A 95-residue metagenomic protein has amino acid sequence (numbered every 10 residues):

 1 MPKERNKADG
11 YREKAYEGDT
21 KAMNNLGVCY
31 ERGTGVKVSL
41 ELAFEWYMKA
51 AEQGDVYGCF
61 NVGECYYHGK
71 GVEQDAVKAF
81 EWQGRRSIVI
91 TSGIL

Functional and structural regions predicted by a protein language model:
M1, M23-R32, C59-H68: Hydrophobic face of amphipathic alpha-helices that form TPR/SEL1-like repeat modules and related alpha-solenoid
M1-C29: N-terminal segments that cap or nucleate solenoid repeat domains
M1-K3, N61, S87-I94: Acidic, proline/serine/threonine- and glycine-rich low-complexity intrinsically disordered segments
P2-G10, K37-W46, E73-W82: Structural signature of tandem alpha-helical TPR/SEL1-like repeats, specifically the intra-repeat loop/turn
R12-K14, M48-A50, R85-R86: Canonical positions in the second alpha-helix
Y16-D19, R32-T34, S39, E52-D55 (+3 more regions): Short helix-capping/linker turns of helical repeat alpha-solenoids
